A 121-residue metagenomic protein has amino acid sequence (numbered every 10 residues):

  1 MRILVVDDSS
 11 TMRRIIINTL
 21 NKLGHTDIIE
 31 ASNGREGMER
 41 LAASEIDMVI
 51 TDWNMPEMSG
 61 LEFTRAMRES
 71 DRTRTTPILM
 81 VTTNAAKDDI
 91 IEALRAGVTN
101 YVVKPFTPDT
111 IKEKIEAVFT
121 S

Functional and structural regions predicted by a protein language model:
M1-T11, I16-L20, V49: Conserved acidic segment of CheY-like receiver
E30-E39, G60: Helix N-cap/capping motif at the beta->alpha junctions
E39, L61-R74: Short amphipathic alpha-helix used as the core "switch/output" element in two-component signaling
S44-I50: Active-site beta3 strand of CheY-like receiver
M55: Receiver (REC) domain active-site loop signature in two-component systems and cognate sites in sensor histidine kinases
E62, A85-N100: Alpha4 helix (beta4-alpha4-beta5 surface) of REC/receiver domains from two-component response regulators
F106-I115: C-terminal output helix
